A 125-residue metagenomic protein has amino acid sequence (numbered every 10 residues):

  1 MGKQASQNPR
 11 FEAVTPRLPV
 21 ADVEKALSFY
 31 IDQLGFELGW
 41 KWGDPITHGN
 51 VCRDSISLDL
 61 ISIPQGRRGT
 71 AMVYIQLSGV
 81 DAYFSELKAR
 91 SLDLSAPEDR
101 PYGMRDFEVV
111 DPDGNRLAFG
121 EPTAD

Functional and structural regions predicted by a protein language model:
M1-K25, A71-V73, E121-D125: N-terminal beta-strand motif that seeds the catalytic metal site of vicinal oxygen chelate
F11, R17-S57: Core segments of cupin and vicinal oxygen chelate
E12-D22, G49-C52, I63-A89, P101 (+1 more regions): Vicinal oxygen chelate
A26, Y30-I31, L87, D111-G114: Conserved active-site tyrosine of GNAT-family acetyltransferases
L34, S91-S95: A common structural junction motif
G39, L77, D113, A118-D125: A beta-strand edge to alpha-helix "cap/lid" segment located at domain peripheries
K41-W42, L60-Q65, E121-A124: Acetyl-CoA-dependent GNAT
W42, E98-P101: Short loop/turn motifs at secondary-structure junctions and domain boundaries
